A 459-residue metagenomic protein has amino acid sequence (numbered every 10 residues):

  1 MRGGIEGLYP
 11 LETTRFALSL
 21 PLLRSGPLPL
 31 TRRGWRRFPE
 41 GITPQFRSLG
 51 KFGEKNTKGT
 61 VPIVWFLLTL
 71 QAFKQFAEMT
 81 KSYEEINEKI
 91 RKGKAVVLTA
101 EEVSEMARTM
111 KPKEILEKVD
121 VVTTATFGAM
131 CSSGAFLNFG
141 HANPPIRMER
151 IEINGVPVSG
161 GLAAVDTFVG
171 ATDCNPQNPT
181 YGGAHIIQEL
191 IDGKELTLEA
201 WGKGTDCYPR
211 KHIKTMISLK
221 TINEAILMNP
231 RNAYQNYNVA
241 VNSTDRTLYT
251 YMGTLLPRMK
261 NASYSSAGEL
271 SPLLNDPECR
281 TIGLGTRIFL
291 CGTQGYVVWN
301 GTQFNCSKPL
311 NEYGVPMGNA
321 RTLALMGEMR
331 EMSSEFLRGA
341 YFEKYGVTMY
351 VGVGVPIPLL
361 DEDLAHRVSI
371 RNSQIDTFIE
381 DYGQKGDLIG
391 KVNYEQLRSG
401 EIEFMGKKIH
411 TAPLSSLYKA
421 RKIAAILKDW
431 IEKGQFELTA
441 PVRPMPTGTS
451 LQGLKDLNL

Functional and structural regions predicted by a protein language model:
M1, I5, I42, V61-V64: Short hydrophobic transmembrane-like helices used for membrane targeting/insertion
M1-G3, R32-G34, S48-F52: Glycine-biased, low-complexity coil/linker segments
P10, P39, R47-L49, L67: Short hydrophobic targeting helices and cationic amphipathic motifs that mediate membrane/organellar targeting
T13, K51, K55-K58: Polybasic, lysine-rich low-complexity intrinsically disordered segments
F76-K89, K94-L459: Anaerobic metallocofactor- and corrinoid-dependent redox/one-carbon enzyme cores, especially those from methanogenesis
